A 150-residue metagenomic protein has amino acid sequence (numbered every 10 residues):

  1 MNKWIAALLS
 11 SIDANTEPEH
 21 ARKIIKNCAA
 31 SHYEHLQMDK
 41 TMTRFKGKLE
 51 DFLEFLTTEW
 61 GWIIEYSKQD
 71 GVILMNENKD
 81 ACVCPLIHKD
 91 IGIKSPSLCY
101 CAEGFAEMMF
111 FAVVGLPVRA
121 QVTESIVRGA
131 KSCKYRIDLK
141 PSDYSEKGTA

Functional and structural regions predicted by a protein language model:
M1-S97, V118-V122, I126, A130 (+1 more regions): N-terminal accessory segment detector
P96-G115: Active-site helix/loop of acyl-thioester processing domains in fatty-acid/polyketide metabolism, spanning hotdog-fold
